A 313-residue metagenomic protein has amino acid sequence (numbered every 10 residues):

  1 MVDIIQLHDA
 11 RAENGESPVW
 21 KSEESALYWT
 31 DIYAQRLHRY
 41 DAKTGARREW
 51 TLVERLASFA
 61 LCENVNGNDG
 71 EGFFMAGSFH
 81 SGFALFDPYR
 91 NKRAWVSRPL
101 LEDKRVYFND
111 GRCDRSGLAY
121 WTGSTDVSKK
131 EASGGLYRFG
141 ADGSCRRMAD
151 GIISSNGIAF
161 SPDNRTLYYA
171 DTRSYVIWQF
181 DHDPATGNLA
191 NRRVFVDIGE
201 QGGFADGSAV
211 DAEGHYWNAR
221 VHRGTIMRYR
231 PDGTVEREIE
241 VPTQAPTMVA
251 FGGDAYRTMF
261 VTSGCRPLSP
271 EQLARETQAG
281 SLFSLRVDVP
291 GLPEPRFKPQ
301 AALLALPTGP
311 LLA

Functional and structural regions predicted by a protein language model:
D3-D9, G45-T51, A94-L101, S144-D150 (+2 more regions): A short beta-strand motif characteristic of beta-propeller blades
A10-E24, V53-M75, L101-A119, M148-T166 (+3 more regions): Beta-rich, blade/repeat-based domains predominating in secreted/periplasmic proteins but also intracellular
K21-S22, L27-Y33, M75-H80, Y120-K130 (+3 more regions): Conserved beta-strand positions in repeat-built beta-propeller and related beta-rich domains
R36-H38, G82-A84, G134-Y137, V176-W178 (+2 more regions): A short loop-to-beta-strand structural motif that recurs across blades of beta-propeller domains
Y89, F180-N188, R286-L292: Short loop/turn segments immediately following beta-strands, especially the blade-tip and inter-blade linker loops
N91-M148: Hydrophobic alpha-helical segments and helix pairs
F180, D197-T234: Loop/turn-rich, solvent-exposed surfaces of beta-rich toroidal or solenoidal domains
G252-A313: Blade-level signature of beta-propeller repeat domains, shared across WD40, Kelch, NHL, RCC1 and BNR/Asp-box propellers
